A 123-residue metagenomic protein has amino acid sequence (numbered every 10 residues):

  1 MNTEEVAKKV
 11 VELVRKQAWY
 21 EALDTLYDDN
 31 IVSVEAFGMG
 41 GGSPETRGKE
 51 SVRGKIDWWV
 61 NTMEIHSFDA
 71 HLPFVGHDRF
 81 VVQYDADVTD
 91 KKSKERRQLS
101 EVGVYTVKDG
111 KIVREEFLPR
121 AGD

Functional and structural regions predicted by a protein language model:
M1-N30: Short acidic-aromatic low-complexity motifs
Y20, D24-L72, H77: A solvent-exposed, acidic/Ser-Thr-rich amphipathic alpha-helical stretch
I56, A70, K91-S93, Q98 (+1 more regions): Ligand-binding pocket scaffold of soluble enzyme catalytic domains
G76-A86: A short hydrophobic beta-strand element
D85-K108: Exposed beta-sheet edge and beta->alpha loop/turn motif
S100-D123: Short beta-strand edge/turn micro-motifs at domain boundaries
